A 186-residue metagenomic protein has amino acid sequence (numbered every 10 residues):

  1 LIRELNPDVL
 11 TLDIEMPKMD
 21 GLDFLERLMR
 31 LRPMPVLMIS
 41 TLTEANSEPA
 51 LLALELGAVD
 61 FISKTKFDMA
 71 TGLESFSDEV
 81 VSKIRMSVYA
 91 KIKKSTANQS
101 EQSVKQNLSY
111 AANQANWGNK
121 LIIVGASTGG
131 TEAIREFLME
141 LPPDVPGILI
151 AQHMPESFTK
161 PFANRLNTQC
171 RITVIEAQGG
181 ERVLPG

Functional and structural regions predicted by a protein language model:
L1-G186: Strand-loop microenvironment adjacent to phosphate/nucleotide-handling motifs in alpha/beta enzyme folds
